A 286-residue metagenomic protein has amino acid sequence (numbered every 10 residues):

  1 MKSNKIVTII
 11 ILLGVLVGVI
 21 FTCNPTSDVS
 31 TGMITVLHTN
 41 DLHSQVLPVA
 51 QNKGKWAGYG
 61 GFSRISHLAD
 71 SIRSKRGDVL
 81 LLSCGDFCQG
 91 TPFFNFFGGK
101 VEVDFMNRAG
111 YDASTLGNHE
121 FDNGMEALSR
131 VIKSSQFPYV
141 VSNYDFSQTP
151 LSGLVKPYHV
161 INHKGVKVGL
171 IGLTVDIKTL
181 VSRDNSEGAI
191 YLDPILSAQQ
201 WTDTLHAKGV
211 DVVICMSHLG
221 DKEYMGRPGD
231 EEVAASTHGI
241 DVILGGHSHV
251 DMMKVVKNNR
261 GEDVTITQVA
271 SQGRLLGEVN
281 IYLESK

Functional and structural regions predicted by a protein language model:
M1-K5: Positively charged n-region of N-terminal signal peptides that target proteins for export
V7, I11-T31: Bacterial Sec-dependent signal peptides at the C-terminal "C-region" and cleavage site
C23-K286: Acidic, metal/ion-coordinating pockets
